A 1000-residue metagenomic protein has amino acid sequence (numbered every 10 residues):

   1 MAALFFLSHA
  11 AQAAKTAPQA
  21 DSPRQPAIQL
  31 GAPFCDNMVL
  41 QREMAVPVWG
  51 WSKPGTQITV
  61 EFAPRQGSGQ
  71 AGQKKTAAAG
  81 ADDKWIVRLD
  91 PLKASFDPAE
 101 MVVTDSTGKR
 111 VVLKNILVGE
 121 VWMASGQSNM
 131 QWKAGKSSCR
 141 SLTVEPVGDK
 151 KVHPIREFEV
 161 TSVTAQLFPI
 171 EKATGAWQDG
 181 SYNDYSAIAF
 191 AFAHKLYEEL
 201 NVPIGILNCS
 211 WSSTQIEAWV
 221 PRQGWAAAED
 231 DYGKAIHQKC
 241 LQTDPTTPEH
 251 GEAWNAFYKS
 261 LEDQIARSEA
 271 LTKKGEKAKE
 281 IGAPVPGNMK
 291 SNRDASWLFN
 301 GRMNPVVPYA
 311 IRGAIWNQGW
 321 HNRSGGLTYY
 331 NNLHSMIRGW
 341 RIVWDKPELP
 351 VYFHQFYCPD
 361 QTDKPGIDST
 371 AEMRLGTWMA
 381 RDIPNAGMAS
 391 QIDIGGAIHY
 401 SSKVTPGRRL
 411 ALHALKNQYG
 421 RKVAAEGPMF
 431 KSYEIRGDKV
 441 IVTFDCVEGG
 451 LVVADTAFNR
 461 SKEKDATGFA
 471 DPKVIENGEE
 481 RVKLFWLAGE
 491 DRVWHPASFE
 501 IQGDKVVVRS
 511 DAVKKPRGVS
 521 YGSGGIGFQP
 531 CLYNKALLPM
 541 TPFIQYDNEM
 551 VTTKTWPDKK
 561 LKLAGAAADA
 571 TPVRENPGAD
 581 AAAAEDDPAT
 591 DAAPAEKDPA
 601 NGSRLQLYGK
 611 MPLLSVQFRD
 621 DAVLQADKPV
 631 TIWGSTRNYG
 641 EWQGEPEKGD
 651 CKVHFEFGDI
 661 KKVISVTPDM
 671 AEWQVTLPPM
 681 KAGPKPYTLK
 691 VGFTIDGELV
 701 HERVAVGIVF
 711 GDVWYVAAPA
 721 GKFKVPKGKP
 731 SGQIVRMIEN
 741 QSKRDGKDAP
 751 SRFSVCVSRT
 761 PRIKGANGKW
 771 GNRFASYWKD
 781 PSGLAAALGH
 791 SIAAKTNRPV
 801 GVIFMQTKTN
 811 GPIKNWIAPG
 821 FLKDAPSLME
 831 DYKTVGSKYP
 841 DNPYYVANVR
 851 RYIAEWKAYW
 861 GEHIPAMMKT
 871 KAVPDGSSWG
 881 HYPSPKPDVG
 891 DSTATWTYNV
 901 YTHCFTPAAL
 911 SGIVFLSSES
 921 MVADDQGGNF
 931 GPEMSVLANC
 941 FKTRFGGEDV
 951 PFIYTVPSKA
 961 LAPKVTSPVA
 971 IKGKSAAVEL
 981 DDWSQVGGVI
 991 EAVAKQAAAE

Functional and structural regions predicted by a protein language model:
M1-S8: Bacterial N-terminal signal peptides
A10-A13: Boundary at the C-terminal end of the N-terminal hydrophobic targeting segment
K15-R574, P594-E1000: Cell-envelope and extracellular/periplasmic
A582-A584: Long, intrinsically disordered low-complexity tandem-repeat regions enriched in serine/threonine/proline and other
